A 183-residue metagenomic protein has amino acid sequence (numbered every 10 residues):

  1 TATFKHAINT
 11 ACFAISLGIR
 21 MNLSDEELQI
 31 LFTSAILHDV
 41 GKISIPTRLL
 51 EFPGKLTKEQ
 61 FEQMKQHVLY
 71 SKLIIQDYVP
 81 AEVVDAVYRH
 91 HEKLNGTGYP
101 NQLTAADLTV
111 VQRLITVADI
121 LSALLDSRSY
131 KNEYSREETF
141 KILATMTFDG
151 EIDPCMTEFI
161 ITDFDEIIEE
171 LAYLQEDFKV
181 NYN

Functional and structural regions predicted by a protein language model:
T1-N183: Histidine- and acidic-residue-rich, metal-dependent catalytic cores
